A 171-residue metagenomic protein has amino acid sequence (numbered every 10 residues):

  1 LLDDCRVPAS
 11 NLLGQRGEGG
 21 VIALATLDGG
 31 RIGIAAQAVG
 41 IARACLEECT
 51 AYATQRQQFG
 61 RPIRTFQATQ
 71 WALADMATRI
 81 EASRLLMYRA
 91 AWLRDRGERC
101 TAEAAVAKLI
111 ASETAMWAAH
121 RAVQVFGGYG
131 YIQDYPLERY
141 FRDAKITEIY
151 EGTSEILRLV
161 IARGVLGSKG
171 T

Functional and structural regions predicted by a protein language model:
C5, A9, Q15-G20, L24-T171: Alpha-helical interface subdomain recognition
